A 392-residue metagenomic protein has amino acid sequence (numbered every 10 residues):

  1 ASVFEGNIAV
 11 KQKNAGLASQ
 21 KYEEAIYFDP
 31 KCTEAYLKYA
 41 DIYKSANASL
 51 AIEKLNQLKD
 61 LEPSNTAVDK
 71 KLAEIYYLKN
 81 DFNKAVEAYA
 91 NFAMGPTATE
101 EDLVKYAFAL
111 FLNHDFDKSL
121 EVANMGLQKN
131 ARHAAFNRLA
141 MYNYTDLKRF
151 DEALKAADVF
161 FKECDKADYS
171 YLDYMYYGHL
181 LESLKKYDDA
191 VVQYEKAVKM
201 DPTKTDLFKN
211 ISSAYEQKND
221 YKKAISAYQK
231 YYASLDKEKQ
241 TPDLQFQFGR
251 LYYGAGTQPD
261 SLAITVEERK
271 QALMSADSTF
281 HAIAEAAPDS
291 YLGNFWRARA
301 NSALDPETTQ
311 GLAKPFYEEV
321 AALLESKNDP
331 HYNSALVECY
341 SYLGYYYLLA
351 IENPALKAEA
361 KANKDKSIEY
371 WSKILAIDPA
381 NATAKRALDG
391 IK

Functional and structural regions predicted by a protein language model:
A1-E359, K366, R386-K392: Alpha-solenoid helical repeat scaffolds
E369, I374-G390: Alpha-helical oligomerization segments
